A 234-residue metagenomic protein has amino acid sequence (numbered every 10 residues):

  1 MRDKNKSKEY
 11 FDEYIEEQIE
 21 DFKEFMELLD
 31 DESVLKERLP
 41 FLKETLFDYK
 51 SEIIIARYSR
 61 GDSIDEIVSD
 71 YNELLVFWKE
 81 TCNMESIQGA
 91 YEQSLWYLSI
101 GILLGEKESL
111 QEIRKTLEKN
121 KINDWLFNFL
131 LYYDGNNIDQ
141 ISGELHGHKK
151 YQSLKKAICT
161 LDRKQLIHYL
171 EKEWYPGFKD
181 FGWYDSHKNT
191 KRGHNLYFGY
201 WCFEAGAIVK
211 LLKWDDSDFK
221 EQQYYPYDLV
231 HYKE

Functional and structural regions predicted by a protein language model:
M1-N189, Y197: Eukaryote-skewed repeat-based solenoidal scaffolds used as protein-protein interaction platforms, primarily
Q165-E234: Alpha-helical oligomerization segments
